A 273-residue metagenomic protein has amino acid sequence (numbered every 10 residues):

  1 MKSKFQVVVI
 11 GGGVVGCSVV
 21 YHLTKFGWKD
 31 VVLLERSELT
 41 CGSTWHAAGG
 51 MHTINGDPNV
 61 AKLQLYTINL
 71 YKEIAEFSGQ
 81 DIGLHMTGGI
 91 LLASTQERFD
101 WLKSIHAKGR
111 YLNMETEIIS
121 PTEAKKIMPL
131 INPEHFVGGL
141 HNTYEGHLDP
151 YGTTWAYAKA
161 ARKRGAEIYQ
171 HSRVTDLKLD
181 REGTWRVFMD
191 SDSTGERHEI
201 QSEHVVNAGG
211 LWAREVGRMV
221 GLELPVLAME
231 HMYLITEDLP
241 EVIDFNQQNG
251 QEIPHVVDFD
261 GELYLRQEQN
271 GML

Functional and structural regions predicted by a protein language model:
K2-V15, V32: Beta1/beta-strand and adjacent pyrophosphate-binding region of the FAD-binding site in flavoprotein oxidoreductases
V15, L39, W212: Conserved Rossmann-like nucleotide-cofactor binding loop
Y21-K25, G49-H52, E73, G79-G88 (+2 more regions): Active-site substrate-recognition segment that forms the wall of the catalytic cavity or substrate channel
T24-W45: Glycine-rich FAD pyrophosphate-binding loop
E35, S120, Q170-S172: Short loop/edge segments at beta-strand edges and connector loops that shape dinucleotide/nucleotide cofactor-binding
G49-I127, D260-L265, N270-G271: Dinucleotide-binding Rossmann-like beta1-alpha1 core, especially the glycine-rich loop that anchors the ADP
E97, M128-F136, K178-R186: A short, glycine/Asx- and small/polar-enriched loop/turn that sits immediately N-terminal to a beta-strand
L140-H204: Helical element adjacent to the flavin cofactor pocket in flavoenzyme catalytic cores
